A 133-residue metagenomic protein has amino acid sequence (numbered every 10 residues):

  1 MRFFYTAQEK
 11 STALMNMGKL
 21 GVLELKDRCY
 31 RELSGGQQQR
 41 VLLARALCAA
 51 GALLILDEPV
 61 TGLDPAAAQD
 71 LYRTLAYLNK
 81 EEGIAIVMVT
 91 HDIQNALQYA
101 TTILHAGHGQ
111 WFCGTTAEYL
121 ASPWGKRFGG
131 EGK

Functional and structural regions predicted by a protein language model:
T6-L25: Conserved ABC ATPase "signature" region
C29-L33, Q37: Conserved ABC ATPase signature
L43-A44: Hydrophobic anchor residue at the start of the ABC signature
L54-D57: Catalytic Walker B motif of ABC-type/P-loop ATPase nucleotide-binding domains
P65-A67: Helix N-cap at the start of a conserved alpha-helix in ABC-type nucleotide-binding domains
T90-H91: H-loop/switch region of ABC-family ATPase nucleotide-binding domains
I103-T115: H-loop (His-switch) and adjacent beta-strand-loop-beta switch element of ABC-type ATPase nucleotide-binding domains
